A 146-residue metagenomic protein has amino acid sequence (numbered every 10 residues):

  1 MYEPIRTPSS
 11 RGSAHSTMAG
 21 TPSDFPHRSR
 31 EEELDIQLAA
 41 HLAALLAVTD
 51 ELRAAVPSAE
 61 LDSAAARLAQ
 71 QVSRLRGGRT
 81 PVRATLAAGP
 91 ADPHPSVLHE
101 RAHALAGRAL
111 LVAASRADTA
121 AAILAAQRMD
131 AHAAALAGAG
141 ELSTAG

Functional and structural regions predicted by a protein language model:
M1-R108, L124, E141-G146: Long, non-catalytic architectural segments outside compact domain cores
A109-D118, A122-A126, D130-A133: Mixed-charge, glycine-accented linear interaction segment located at domain edges/termini
R128-G146: Short, charge-rich amphipathic alpha-helical segments embedded in non-transmembrane helical bundles/solenoids
